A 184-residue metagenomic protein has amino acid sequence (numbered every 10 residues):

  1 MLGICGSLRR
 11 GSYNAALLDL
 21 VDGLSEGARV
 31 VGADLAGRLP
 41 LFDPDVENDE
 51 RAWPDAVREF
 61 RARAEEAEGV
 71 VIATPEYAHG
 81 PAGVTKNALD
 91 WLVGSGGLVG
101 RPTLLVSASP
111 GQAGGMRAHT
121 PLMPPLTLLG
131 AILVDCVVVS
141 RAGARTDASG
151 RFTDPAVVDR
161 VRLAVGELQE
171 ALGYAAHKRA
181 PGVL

Functional and structural regions predicted by a protein language model:
M1, T74-Y77, L105-S109, A144: N-terminal hydrophobic or amphipathic segments with adjacent small-residue motifs that include Sec signal peptides
M1-T74, H79-D90, G94, R151-L184: N-terminal beta1-alpha1-beta2 submodule of the flavodoxin-like/Rossmannoid cofactor-binding fold
S95-V99: Short, conserved loop/helix-junction motifs that constitute active-site signature segments in enzyme catalytic cores
R101-R141, A156-D159: Short, glycine-/small-residue-rich phosphate/pyrophosphate-handling segment
P125, A144-R145, R179-L184: Short alpha-helical linear motifs
R141-S149: Internal, active-site/partner-interface "lid" segment
